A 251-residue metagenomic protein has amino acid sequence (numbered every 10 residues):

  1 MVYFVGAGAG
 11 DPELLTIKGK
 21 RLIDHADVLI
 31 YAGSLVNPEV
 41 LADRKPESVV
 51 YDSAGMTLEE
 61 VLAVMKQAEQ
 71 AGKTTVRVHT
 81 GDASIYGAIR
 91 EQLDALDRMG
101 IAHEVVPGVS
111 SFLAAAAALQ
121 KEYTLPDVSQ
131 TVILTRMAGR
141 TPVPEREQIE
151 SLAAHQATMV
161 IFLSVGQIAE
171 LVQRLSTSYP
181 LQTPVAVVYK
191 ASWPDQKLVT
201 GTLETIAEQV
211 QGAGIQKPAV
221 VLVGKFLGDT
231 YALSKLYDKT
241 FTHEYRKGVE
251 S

Functional and structural regions predicted by a protein language model:
M1-V109, A207: Class I S-adenosyl-L-methionine
V2, A71-T75, T131, G139 (+1 more regions): A contiguous loop/helix-start segment that scaffolds small-molecule binding in enzyme catalytic cores
D11, D82-H155, K197-T200: Class I SAM-dependent methyltransferase SAM-binding "motif I" and its flanking Rossmann-like core
L15-I17, A114-A116, L171: Short hydrophobic alpha-helical segments that form membrane-spanning helices or hydrophobic packing faces of helical
K20, A42, Q67, Y123-L125 (+3 more regions): Short secondary-structure boundary/capping segments
N37-P38, F112, I168-A169: Short, well-ordered alpha-helical microsegments
